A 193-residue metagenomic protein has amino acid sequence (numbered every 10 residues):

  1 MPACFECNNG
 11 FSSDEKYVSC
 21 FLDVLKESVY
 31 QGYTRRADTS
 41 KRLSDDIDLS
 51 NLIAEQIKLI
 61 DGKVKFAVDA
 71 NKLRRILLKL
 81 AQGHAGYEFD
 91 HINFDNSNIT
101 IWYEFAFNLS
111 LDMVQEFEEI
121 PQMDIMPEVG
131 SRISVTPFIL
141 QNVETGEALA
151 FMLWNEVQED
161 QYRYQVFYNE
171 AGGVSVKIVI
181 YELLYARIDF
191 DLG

Functional and structural regions predicted by a protein language model:
M1-P2, G32-D48: Short Fe-S-cluster ligation motifs
P2-L22: Short Cys/His-centered divalent metal-binding micro-motifs
C7, L22-A37: A broadly used, surface-exposed interaction patch
D14-Y17, N51-V64, G130-I139: Hydrophobic transmembrane alpha-helix bundles
E15-V18, E27, R36, D46: Alpha-helix initiation and N-capping motif
E27-Q31, D45, Y103-E104: Short amphipathic alpha-helical patches
K41-Q82: Short flanking/linker segments adjacent to small metal-binding domains or redox-active Cys/His motifs
A70-G193: C-terminal, charged low-complexity interaction regions
